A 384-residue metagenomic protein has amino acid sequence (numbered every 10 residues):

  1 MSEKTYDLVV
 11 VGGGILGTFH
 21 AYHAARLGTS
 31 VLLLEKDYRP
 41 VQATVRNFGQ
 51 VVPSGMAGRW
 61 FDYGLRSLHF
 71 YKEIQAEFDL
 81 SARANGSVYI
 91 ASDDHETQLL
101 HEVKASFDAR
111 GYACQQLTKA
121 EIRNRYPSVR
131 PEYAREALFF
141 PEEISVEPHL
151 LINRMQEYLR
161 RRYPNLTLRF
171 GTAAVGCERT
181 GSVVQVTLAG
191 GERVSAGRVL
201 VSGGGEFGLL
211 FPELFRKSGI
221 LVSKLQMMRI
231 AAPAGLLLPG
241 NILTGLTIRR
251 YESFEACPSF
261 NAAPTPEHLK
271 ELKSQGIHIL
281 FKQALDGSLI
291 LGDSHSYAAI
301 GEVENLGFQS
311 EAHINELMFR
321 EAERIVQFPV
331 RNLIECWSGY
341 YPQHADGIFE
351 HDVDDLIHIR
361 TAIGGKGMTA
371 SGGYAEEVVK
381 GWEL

Functional and structural regions predicted by a protein language model:
S2-G14, L32: Beta1/beta-strand and adjacent pyrophosphate-binding region of the FAD-binding site in flavoprotein oxidoreductases
A25-V45: Glycine-rich FAD pyrophosphate-binding loop
F48-R125: Dinucleotide-binding Rossmann-like beta1-alpha1 core, especially the glycine-rich loop that anchors the ADP
D62, I90-L99, L138-E157, Q309-I314 (+1 more regions): Short beta-strand to alpha-helix junction loop
S81-Y89, R123-Y163, D355-I363: Helix-loop-beta segment of a Rossmann-like dinucleotide-binding subdomain
F139-G190, V194-R198: Helical element adjacent to the flavin cofactor pocket in flavoenzyme catalytic cores
C177-S182, L188, E192-Q283, V303-E304: Flavin-dependent oxidoreductases
G276, L285-I290, S296-L384: C-terminal catalytic lobe of FAD-dependent flavoproteins
